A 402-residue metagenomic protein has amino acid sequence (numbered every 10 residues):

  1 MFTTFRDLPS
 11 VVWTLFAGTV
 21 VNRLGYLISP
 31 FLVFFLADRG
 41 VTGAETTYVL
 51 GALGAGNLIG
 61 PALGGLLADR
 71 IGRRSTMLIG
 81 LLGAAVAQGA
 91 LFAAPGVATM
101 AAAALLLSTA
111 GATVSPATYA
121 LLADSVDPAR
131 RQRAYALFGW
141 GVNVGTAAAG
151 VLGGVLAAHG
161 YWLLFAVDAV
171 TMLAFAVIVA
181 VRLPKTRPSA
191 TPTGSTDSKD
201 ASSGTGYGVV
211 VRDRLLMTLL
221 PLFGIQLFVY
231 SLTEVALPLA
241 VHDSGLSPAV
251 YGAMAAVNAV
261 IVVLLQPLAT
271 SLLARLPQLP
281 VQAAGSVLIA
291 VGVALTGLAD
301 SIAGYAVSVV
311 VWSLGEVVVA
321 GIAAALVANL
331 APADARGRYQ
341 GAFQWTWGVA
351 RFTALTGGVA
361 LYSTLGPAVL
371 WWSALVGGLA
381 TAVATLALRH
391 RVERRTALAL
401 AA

Functional and structural regions predicted by a protein language model:
M1-P9, P184-L220: Juxtamembrane intracellular "pre-TM" segments in multi-pass secondary transporters
F5-G54, L215-A255: Helix-loop boundary and gating motifs at the non-cytosolic
L27, G54-L58, A62, T146-A147 (+2 more regions): Residue-level signature of mid-helix packing/kink "hotspots" within the transmembrane helices of 12-pass Major
L58-P95: Conserved MFS/SLC helix-loop-helix module at the cytosolic interface between two early adjacent transmembrane helices
G60-G72, L265-Q278: Helix-to-loop junctions at the C-terminal end of transmembrane segments in multipass secondary transporters
S75-G89, P280-L295: Structural signature of the two symmetry-related core transmembrane helices
F92-A103, G297-S308: Helix-loop junctions at membrane interfaces in 12-TM secondary transporters
L105-V144: Cytoplasmic helix-loop-helix junction between adjacent transmembrane helices in 12-TM secondary transporters
